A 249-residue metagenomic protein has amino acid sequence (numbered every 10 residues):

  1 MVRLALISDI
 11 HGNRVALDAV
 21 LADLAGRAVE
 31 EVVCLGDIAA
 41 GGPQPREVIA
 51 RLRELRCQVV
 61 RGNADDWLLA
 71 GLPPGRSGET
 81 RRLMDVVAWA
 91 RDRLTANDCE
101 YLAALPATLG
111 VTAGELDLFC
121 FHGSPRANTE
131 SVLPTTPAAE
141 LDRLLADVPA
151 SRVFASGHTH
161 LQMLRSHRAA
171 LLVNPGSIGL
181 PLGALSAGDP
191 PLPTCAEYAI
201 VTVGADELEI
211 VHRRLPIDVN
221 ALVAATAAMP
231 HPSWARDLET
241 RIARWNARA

Functional and structural regions predicted by a protein language model:
M1-A5, V111-F119, H167-L171, L208: Beta-strand-turn-beta hairpins that frame and shape the catalytic cleft of phosphate-ester-processing enzymes
M1-C57: N-terminal active-site segment of His-dependent metallophosphoesterases
I7-S8, V32-D37, G41, Q58-N63 (+3 more regions): Active-site neighborhood of phospho(di)ester-bond hydrolases with catalytic His/Asp-centered motifs
H11-A16, A40-P43, A64-L69, N128 (+2 more regions): Active-site environment of divalent metal-dependent phosphoester hydrolases
L24-V29, A113-G114, D147-A150, I200 (+1 more regions): Glycine-rich phosphate-binding loop signature in dinucleotide/nucleotide-binding domains
V48, L55-V111, L116-C120, V132-P149: Active-site neighborhood of divalent metal-dependent phosphoester bond hydrolases
A138-P175: Anionic-ligand binding region
S166-A249: Acidic, His/Gly-rich catalytic cores of divalent-metal-dependent hydrolytic chemistry
